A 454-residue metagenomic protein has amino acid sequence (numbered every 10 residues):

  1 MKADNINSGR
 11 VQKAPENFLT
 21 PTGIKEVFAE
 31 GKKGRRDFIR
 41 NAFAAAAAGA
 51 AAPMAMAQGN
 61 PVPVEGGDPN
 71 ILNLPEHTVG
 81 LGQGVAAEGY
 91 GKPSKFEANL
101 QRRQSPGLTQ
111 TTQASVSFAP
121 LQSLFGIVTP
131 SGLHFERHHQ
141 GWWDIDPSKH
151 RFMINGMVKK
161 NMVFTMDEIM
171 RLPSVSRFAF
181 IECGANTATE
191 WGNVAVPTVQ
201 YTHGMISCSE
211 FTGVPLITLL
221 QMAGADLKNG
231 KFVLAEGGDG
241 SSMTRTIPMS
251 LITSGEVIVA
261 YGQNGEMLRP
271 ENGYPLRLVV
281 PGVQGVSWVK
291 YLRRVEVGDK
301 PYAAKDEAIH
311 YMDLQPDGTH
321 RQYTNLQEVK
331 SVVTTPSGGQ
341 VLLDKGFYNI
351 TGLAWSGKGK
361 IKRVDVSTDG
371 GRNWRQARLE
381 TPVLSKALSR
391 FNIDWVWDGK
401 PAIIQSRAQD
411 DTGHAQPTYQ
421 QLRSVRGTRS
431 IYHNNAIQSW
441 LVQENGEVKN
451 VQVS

Functional and structural regions predicted by a protein language model:
M1-D37, Q58: N-terminal secretory signal peptides
Q12, G34-D37, A42, V279 (+2 more regions): Small/flexible residues
A14, A29, R36-R40, A44 (+3 more regions): General helical structural elements
A14, F28-A29, A47, K159 (+1 more regions): Short, flexible active-site loop motifs that bind/organize anionic cofactors or intermediates
F28, A42-A46, P173, T368: A general structural motif at alpha-helix termini
G31, D37-N60: N-terminal export signals
G59-S454: Structured, non-membrane catalytic/scaffold regions adjacent to prosthetic-group chemistry
